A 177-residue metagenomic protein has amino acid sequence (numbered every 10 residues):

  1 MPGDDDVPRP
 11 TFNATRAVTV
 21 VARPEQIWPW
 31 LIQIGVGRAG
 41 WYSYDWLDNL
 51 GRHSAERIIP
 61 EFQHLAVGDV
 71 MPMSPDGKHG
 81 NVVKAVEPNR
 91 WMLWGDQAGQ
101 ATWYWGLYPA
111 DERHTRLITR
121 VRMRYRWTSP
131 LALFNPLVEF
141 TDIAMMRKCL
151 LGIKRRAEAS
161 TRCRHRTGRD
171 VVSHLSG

Functional and structural regions predicted by a protein language model:
M1-P8, T19-V21, E25, I32-Y104 (+5 more regions): Glycine-rich portal/gate segments that line the openings of hydrophobic small-molecule binding cavities
R9-A14: Short glycine-enriched loop/turn motifs at secondary-structure junctions
V171-G177: Acidic, Ser/Thr-rich low-complexity intrinsically disordered segments
